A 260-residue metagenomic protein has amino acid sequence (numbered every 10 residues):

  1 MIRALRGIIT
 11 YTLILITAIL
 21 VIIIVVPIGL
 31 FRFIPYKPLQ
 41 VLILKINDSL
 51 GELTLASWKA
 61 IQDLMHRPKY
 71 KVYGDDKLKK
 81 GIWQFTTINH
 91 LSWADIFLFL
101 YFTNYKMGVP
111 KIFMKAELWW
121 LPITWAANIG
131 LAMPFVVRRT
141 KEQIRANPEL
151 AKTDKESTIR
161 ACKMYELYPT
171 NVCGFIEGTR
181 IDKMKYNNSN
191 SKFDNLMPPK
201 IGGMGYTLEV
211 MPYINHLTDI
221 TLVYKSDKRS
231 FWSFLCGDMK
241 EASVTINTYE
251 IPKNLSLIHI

Functional and structural regions predicted by a protein language model:
M1-K69, A126-A127: A transmembrane-helix-recognition feature enriched in membrane-embedded lipid enzymes and envelope glyco-/phospholipid
K37-V41, K45-L53, M65, L78-N147: Catalytic core of membrane glycerolipid acyltransferases/transacylases, capturing the structured, soluble-facing
H66-V72, D154-E156: Short gly/ser/thr-rich secondary-structure transition/capping motifs
K77, N104, K163-L167, P212: Residue-level signal for alpha-helix termini/capping positions
W119-P134, E166-S256: A cross-family acyltransferase "interaction/gating" segment
Q143-T153, N187-L196: Short, flexible/disordered intra-domain loops and linkers
L150-K163: A Trp-anchored, charged/polar loop motif used as the substrate-binding/catalytic surface of acyl/ester-handling
I258-I260: Conserved small/polar residues in nucleotide/adenosyl-binding loops
